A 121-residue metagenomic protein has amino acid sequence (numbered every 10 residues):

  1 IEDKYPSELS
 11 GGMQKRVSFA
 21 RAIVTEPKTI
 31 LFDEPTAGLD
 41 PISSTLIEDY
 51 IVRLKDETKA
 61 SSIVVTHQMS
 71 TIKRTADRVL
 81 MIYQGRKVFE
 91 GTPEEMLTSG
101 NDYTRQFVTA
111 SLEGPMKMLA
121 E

Functional and structural regions predicted by a protein language model:
Y5-L9, M13: Conserved ABC ATPase signature
E26: Conserved catalytic motifs of ABC-family nucleotide-binding domains
I30-D33: Catalytic Walker B motif of ABC-type/P-loop ATPase nucleotide-binding domains
T45-E57: Helical segment within the ABC ATPase nucleotide-binding domain
T66-H67: H-loop/switch region of ABC-family ATPase nucleotide-binding domains
I72-R74: A short, surface-exposed alpha-helical micro-motif characterized by mixed small hydrophobic and charged/polar residues
